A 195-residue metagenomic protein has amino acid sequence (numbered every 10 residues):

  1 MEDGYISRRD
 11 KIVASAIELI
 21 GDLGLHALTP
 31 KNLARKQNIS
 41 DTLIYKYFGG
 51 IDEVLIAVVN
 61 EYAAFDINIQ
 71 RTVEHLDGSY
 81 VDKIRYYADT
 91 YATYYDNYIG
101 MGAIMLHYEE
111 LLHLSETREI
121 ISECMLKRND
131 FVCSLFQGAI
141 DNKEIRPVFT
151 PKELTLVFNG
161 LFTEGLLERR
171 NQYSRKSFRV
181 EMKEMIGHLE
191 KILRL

Functional and structural regions predicted by a protein language model:
M1-S7: N-terminal intrinsically disordered/low-complexity leader segments
R8-I17, L33, V58-Y62, D66 (+1 more regions): Generic hydrophobic, amphipathic alpha-helix propensity
K11, L19-E53, A57: Helix-turn-helix
A57, R71-N97, P151-F158, R179: Hydrophobic alpha-helical connector segments
I67, R71-T72, N97, S115-N142 (+3 more regions): Amphipathic alpha-helical packing segments from all-alpha helical-bundle domains
Y86, T90-Y94, D130, S134-G138 (+3 more regions): C-terminal peripheral helix-coil segments that are non-catalytic and often amphipathic
D96-E116, L167: Amphipathic alpha-helical segments used for helix-helix packing
